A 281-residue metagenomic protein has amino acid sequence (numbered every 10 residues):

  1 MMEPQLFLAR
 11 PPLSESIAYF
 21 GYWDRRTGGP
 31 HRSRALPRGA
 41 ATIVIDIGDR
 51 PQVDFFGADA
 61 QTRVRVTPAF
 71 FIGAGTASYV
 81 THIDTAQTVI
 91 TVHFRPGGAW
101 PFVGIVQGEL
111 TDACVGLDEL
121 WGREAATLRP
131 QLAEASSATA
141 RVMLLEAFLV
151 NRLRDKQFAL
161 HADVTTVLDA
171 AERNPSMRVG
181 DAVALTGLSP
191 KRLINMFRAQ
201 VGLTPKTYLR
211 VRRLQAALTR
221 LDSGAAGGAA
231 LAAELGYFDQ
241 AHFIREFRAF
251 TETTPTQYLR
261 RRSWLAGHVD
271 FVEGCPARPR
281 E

Functional and structural regions predicted by a protein language model:
M1-P190, Q200-T204, T219-D222, G227-F238 (+1 more regions): Alpha-helical bundle regulatory/interaction domains
T166-V167, M196, A217, E246: Short, hydrophobic/aromatic alpha-helical segments in well-folded domains
F197, P205, L209, E246-R248 (+1 more regions): DNA major-groove recognition helix of helix-turn-helix
